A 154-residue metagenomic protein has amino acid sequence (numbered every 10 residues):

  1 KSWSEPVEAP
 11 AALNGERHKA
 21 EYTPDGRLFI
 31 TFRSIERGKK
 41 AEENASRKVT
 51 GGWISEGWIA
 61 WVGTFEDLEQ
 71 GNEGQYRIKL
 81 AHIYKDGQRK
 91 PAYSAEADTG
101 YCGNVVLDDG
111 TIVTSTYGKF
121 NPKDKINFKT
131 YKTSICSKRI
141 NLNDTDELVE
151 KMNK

Functional and structural regions predicted by a protein language model:
K1-K154: Asp-box/BNR beta-propeller blade signature and adjacent active/binding-site loops in extracellular glycan-interacting
